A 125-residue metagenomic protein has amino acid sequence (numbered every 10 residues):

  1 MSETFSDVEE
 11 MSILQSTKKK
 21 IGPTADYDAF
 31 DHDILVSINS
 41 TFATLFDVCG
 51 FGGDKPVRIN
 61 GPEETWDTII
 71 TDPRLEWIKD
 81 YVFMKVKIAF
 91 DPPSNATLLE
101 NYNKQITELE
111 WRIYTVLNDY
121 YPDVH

Functional and structural regions predicted by a protein language model:
M1-R74, W111-H125: Conserved short "hinge" loops at termini or chain/domain junctions
I13-K20, M84, I88-L117: Short, compact, well-ordered microdomains
N39-F46, F83, K87, D91: Amphipathic alpha-helical core segments of compact helical bundles
A43, R58, P73, V82 (+2 more regions): Alpha-helical protein-protein interaction elements
I69-K87: Amphipathic protein-protein interaction modules
